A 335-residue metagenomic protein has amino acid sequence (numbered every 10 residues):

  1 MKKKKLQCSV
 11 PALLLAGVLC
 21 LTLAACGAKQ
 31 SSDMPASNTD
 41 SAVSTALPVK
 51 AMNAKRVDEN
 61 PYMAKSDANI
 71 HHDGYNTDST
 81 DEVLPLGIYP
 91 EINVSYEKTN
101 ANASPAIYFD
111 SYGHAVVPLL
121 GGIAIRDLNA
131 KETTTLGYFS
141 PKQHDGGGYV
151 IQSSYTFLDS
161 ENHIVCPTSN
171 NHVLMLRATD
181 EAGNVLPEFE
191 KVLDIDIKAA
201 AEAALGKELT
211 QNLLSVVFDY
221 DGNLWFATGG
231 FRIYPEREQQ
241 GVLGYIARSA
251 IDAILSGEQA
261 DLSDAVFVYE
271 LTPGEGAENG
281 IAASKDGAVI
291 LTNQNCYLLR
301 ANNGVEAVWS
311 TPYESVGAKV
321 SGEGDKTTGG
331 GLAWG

Functional and structural regions predicted by a protein language model:
T22-A25: C-terminal motif of bacterial Sec signal peptides marking the signal peptidase cleavage site
G27-K29: Bacterial signal peptide processing site
N53-A124, D145-S154: Beta-strand-rich domains and repeat architectures in extracellular enzymes and scaffolds, especially beta-propellers
T99-Y108, Q143-L158, A200-V217, G274-A283 (+1 more regions): Repeated scaffold domains used in trafficking and secretory/extracellular systems, primarily beta-propellers
Y112-A115, E161-V165, G222-F226, G287-V289: Entry beta-strands of beta-propeller and related beta-repeat scaffolds
G122-A124, N170-V173, F231-P235, C296-Y297: Short glycine/acidic-enriched loop and turn motifs that connect beta-strands
N170, A178-D221, A227-F231, I251-E278 (+1 more regions): Asp-box/WD-like beta-propeller blade repeats and closely related beta-sheet repeat scaffolds
A283-G335: Long, internal scaffold/assembly segments composed of regular secondary structure
